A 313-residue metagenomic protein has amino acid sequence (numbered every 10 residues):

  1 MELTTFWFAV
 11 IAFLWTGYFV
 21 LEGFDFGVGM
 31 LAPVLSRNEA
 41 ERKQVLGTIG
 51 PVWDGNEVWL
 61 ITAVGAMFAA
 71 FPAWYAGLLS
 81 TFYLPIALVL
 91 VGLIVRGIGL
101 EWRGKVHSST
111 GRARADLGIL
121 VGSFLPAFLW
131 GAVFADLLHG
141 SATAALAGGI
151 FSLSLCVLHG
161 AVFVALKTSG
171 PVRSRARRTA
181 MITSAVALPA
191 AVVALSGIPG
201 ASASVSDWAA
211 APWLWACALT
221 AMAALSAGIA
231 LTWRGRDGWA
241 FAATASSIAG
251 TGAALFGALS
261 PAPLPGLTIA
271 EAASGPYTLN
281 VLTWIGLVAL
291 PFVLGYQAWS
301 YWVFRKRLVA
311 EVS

Functional and structural regions predicted by a protein language model:
M1-G55, I61-V64: N-terminal signal-anchor module of multipass membrane proteins
M1-I11, A66-Y83, F134-A145, G200-S204: Helix-coil boundary and interhelical linker segments in multi-pass alpha-helical membrane proteins
F26-V52, F68-A76, E101-R112, A161-T179 (+4 more regions): Juxtamembrane membrane-water interface segments of multi-pass membrane proteins, especially cytoplasmic-side
A76-V89, V95-S152: Membrane-interface helix-loop-helix junctions at boundaries between adjacent transmembrane segments
P126-H139, P189-G200, G250-G266: Hydrophobic alpha-helical transmembrane segments in multi-pass integral membrane proteins
S141-I150, P171-V186, W208-W213: Membrane-water interface at loop-to-transmembrane-helix junctions
A147-F151, N280-G295: Hydrophobic alpha-helical transmembrane segments
L264-L282: Short, membrane-exposed interhelical loops at transmembrane-helix boundaries
